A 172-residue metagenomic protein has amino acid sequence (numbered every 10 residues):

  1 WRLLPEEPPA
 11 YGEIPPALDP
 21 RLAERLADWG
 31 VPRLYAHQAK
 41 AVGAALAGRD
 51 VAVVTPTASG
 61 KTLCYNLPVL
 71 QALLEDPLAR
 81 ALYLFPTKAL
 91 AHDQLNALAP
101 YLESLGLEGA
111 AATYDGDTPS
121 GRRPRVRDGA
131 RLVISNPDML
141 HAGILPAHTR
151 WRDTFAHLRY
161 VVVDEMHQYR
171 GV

Functional and structural regions predicted by a protein language model:
W1-Y11: Short, contiguous pre-domain boundary segments
Y11, P16-V172: Conserved P-loop/Walker A NTP-binding site and adjacent catalytic elements of P-loop NTPases
